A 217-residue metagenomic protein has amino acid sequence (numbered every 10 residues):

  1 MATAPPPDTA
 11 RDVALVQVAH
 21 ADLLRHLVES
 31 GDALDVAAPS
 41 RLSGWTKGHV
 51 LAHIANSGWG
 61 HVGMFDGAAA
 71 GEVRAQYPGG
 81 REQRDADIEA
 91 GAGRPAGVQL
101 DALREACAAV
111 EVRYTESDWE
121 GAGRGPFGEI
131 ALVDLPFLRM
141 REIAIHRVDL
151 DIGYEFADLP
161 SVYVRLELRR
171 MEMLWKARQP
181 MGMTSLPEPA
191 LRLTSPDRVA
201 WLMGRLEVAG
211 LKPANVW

Functional and structural regions predicted by a protein language model:
M1-L42, H49-A52: Basic, Lys/Arg-rich alpha-helical nucleic-acid-recognition elements, primarily the DNA-binding modules of transcription
A2-D12, D66-Q76, E116-W217: Structured surface interface patches that mediate subunit assembly and partner/cofactor docking
V13-V16, A96-L103, P136: Hydrophobic packing residues in well-ordered alpha-helices of helical domains and bundles
Q17, A21, G48, A55 (+3 more regions): A structural signal for well-ordered alpha-helical segments within the folded catalytic domains of diverse enzymes
A21-V28, G58-V62, R104-T115, A144-R147 (+1 more regions): Structural signal for well-ordered, non-membrane alpha-helices
L24-T46, V73, R113-G128: Helix-loop segments that flank and shape redox-cofactor active sites
G48-G79: Conserved alpha-helical segments that form or flank metal/cofactor-binding pockets of metalloenzymes
R84-A106: A short, structured beta-strand-centered segment in the mid-to-C-terminal lobe of catalytic cores from group-transfer
